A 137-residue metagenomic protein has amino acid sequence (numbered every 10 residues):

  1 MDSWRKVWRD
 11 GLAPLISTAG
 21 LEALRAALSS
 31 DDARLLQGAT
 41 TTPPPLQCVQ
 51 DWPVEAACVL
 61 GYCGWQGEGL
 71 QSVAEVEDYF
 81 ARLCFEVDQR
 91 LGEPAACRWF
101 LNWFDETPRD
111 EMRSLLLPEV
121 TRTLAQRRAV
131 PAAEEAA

Functional and structural regions predicted by a protein language model:
M1-A137: Short, glycine-biased loop/turn motifs at secondary-structure junctions and in low-complexity Ser/Thr/Pro-rich termini
